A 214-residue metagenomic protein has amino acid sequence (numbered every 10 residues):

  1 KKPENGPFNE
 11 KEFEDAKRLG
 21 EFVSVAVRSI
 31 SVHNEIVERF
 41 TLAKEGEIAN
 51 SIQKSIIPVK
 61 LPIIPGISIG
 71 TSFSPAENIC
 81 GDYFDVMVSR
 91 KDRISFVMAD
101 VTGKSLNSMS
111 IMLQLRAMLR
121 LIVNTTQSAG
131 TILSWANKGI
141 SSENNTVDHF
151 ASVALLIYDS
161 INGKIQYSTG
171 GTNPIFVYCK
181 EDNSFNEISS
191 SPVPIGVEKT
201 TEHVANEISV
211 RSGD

Functional and structural regions predicted by a protein language model:
K1-G6, V27, V101: Short beta-strand-to-loop transition segments that serve as allosteric relay/switch motifs in sensory/regulatory domains
P7-R28, Q114-A117, S212: Amphipathic alpha-helical "output/dimerization" segments
H33-G213: … and, occasionally, acidic/histidine-rich disordered N-termini of signaling adaptors
